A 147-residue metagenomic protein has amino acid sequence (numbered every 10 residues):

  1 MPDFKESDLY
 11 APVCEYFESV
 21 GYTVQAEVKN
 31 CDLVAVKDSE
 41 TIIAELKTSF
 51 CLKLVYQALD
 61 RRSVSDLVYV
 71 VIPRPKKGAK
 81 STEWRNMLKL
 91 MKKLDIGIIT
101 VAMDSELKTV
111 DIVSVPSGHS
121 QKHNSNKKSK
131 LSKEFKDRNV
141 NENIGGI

Functional and structural regions predicted by a protein language model:
M1-D38, R85, K93-E106, V113 (+1 more regions): Acidic-basic catalytic patches of nuclease active cores, encompassing PD-(D/E)XK and other metal-cofactor nuclease
P2, E6, Y10, E45-K47 (+2 more regions): Residue-level signal for functionally critical sites in structured catalytic/ligand-binding pockets
S7, K37, I42, V70 (+3 more regions): Short, structured coil/loop segments at alpha-helix boundaries
L9, V34-K37, A44, D137-G145: Alpha-helical context
V13, L33-A35, S39-F50, R61 (+1 more regions): Conserved catalytic cores of phosphodiester-cleaving nucleases, focusing on short active-site segments
F17-V24, A44-K53: Phosphate-binding glycine-rich loops and adjacent basic patches that engage nucleotide phosphates, nucleic-acid
T48-M103: Catalytic cores of nucleic-acid endonucleases
N86, L90-I147: Non-catalytic C-terminal interaction segments of nucleic acid-processing enzymes
